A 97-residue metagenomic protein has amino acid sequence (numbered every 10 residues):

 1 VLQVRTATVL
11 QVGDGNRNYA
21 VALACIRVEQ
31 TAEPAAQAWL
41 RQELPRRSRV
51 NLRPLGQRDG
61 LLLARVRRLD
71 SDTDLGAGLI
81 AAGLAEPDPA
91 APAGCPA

Functional and structural regions predicted by a protein language model:
V1-A97: Small beta-barrel nucleic-acid-binding modules, primarily SNase/OB-fold domains and secondarily Tudor-like barrels
